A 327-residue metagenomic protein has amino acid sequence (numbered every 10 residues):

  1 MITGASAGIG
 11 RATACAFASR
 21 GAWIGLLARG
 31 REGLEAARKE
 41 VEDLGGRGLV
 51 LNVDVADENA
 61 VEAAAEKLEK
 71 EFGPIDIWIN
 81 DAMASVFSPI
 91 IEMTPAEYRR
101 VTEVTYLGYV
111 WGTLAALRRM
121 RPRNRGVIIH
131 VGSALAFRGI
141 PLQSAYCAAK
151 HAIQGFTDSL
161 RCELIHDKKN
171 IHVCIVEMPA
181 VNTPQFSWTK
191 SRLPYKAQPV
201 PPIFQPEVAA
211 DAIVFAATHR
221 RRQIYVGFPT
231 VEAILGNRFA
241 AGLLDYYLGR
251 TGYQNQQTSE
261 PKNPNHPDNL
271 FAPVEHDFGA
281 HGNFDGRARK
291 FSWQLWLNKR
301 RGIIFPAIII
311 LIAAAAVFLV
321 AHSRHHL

Functional and structural regions predicted by a protein language model:
S6-A7: Conserved glycine-rich cofactor-binding loop
R20-A36: Conserved glycine-rich Rossmann-like NAD(P)H-binding loop of the short-chain dehydrogenase/reductase
V53-A63, P95: The beta1-alpha1 cofactor-binding region of Rossmann-like NAD(H)/NADP(H)-dependent oxidoreductases
P89-I90, E97-R99: Substrate-binding pocket helix/loop in short-chain dehydrogenase/reductase
T113, A149: Active-site helix of classical SDR
S133: Residue(s) in the substrate-gating loop at a strand-loop-helix junction that position the organic substrate next
H166-E260: SDR active-site lid
